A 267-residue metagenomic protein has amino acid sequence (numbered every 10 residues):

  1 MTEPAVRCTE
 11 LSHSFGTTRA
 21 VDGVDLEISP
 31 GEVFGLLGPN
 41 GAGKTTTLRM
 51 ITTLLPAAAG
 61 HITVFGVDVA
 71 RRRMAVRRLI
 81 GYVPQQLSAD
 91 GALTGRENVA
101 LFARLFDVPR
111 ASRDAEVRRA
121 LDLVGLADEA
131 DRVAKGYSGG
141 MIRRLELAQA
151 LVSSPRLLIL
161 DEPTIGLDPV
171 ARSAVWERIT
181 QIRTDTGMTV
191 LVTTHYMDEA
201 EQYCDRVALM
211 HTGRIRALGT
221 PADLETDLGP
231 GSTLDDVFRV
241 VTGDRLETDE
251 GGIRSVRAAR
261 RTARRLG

Functional and structural regions predicted by a protein language model:
A100, R104, A111-E129: Conserved ABC ATPase "signature" region
V133-G140: Conserved ABC ATPase signature
S154: Conserved catalytic motifs of ABC-family nucleotide-binding domains
L158-E162: Catalytic Walker B motif of ABC-type/P-loop ATPase nucleotide-binding domains
S173-T186: Helical segment within the ABC ATPase nucleotide-binding domain
L218-G219: ABC ATPase "signature
